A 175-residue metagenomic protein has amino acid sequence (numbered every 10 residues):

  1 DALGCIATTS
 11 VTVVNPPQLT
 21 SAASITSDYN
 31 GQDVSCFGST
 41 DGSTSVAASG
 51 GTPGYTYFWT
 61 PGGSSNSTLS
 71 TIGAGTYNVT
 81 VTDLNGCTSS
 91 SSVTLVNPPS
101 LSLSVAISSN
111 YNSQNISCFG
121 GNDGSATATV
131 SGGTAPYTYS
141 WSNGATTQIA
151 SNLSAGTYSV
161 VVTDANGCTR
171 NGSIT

Functional and structural regions predicted by a protein language model:
D1-T175: Proline- and Ser/Thr-rich low-complexity, intrinsically disordered segments
